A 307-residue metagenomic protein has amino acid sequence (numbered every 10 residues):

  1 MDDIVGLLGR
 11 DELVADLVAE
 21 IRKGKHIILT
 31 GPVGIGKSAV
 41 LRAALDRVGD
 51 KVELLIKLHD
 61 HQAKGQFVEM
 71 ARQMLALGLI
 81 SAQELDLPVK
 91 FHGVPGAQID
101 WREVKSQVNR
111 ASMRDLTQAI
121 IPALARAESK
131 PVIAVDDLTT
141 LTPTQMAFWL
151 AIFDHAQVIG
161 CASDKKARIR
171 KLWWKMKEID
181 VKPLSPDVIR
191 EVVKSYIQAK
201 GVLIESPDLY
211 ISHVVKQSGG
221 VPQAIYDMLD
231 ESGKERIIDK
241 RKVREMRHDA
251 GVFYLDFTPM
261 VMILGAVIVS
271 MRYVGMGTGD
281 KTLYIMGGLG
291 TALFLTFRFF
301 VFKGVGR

Functional and structural regions predicted by a protein language model:
V5-L17: N-terminal pre-P-loop "Q-motif" helix
V18-G24: Phosphate-binding P-loop
K25-L41: Walker A/P-loop nucleotide-binding motif
I27, G31, E128-W174, E178-V181: Sensor-1/coupling segment of RecA-like P-loop NTPase cores
I28, Q118, L203, P207-R307: C-terminal alpha-helical "lid" subdomain
V48-Q62: Conserved catalytic segments around the Walker B and adjacent sensor/switch elements of P-loop NTPase domains
L79-V135, T140-Q145, E205-S206, Y210-V214 (+1 more regions): Mid-core helix/loop region of P-loop NTP-binding domains shared across ATPases and GTPases
V181-D208: Conserved small helical "lid"/interfacial subdomain of P-loop NTPases
